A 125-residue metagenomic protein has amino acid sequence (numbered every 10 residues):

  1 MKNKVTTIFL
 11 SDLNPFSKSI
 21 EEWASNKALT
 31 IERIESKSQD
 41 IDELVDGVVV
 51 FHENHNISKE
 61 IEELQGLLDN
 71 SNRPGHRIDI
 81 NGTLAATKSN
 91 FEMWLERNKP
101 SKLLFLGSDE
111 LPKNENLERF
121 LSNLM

Functional and structural regions predicted by a protein language model:
K2-K102, G107-D109, K113-L121: Acidic/glycine-enriched connector segments
